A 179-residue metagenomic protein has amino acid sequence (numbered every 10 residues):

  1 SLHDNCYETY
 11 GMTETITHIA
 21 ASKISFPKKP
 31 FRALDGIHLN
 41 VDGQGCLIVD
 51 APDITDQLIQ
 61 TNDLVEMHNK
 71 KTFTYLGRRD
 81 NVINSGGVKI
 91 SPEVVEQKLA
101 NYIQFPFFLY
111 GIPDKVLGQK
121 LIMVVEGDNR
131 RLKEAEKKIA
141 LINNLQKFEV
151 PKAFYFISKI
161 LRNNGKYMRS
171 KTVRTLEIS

Functional and structural regions predicted by a protein language model:
S1-F26: Gly/Ser/Thr-rich phosphate-binding loop
L2-N5, D35, I103, V150: Short, structured coil segments at secondary-structure junctions
Y7, N40, F108-Y110, F154-I157: General small-molecule cofactor/ligand-binding pocket signal
Y7-E14, F31, Y110-P113: Beta-strand->loop->alpha-helix junctions that form or flank phosphate-binding loops in nucleotide-handling enzymes
H38-Q60, L64-E66, T72, V124-E126: AMP-binding/adenylate-forming core of the ANL superfamily
I48, T74-L76, M168-S170: Generic structural signal for well-ordered beta-strand positions
N62-E149, I160: AMP-binding/adenylate-forming catalytic core of the ANL superfamily
L145, I157-I178: Flexible lysine-rich "adenylation lid" loop at the C-terminal edge of ANL adenylation domains
